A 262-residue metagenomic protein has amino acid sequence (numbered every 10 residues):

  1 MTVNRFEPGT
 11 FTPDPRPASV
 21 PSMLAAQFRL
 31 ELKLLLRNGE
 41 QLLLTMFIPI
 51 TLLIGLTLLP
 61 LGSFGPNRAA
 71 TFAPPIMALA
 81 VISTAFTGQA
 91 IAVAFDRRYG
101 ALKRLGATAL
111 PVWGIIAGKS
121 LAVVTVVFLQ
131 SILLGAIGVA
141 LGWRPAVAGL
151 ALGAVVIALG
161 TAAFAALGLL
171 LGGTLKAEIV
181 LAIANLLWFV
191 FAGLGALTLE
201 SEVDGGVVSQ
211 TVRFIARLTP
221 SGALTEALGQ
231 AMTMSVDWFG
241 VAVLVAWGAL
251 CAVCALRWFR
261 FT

Functional and structural regions predicted by a protein language model:
V3-R5, P13-M23, Q27-Y99, V127 (+3 more regions): Transmembrane helix-boundary elements of multi-pass transport/secretion proteins, especially ABC-type permease modules
L34, A94, L105-A107, G138 (+1 more regions): Helix-capping/transition residues at the boundaries of transmembrane alpha-helices and the short helical linkers
I54, T84-Q89, V124-A136, A158-A166 (+1 more regions): Mid-bilayer segments of alpha-helical transmembrane spans in multi-pass integral membrane proteins that mediate
I54-L58, G135-V139, L169, G222 (+2 more regions): Transmembrane alpha-helix boundary and packing residues in multipass membrane permease domains and related
G55-S63, G172-I215: Transmembrane helix segments
A92-V124: Helix-loop-helix units of permease transmembrane domains in multi-pass membrane transporters, especially ABC
V112, I116-A184, S235-V245, A249-V253: Alpha-helical transmembrane segments and their short interhelical loops
A196-L250: Membrane-interfacial helix-loop-helix junctions in multi-pass membrane proteins
